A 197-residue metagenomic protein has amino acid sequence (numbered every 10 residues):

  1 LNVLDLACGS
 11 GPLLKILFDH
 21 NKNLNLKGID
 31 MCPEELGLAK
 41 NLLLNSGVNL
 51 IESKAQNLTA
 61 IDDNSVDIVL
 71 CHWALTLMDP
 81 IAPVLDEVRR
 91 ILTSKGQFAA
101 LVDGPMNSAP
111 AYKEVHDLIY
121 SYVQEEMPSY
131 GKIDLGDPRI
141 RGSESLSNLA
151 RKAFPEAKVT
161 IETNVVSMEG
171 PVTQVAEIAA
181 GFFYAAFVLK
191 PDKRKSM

Functional and structural regions predicted by a protein language model:
L1, S65, K95-G96: Surface-exposed loop/turn positions
N2-L58: Class I SAM-dependent methyltransferase SAM/SAH-binding core
Q56-I68: A short acidic, Gly/Pro-enriched loop at the edge of an enzyme's catalytic core that lines a small-molecule cofactor
I68-I81: A short SAM/SAH-binding and catalytic strip from SAM-dependent methyltransferases
M78-D79, L92-S94: Helix-to-beta-strand junctions that scaffold the AdoMet/dcAdoMet cofactor pocket in Class I SAM-dependent enzymes
A82, Q97-E169: Conserved catalytic/acceptor-binding region of the Class I
P83-E87: Short, conserved SAM-binding segment of the class I
K158-M197: C-terminal helical/coil "lid" or tail adjacent to the Rossmann-like core of SAM-dependent
